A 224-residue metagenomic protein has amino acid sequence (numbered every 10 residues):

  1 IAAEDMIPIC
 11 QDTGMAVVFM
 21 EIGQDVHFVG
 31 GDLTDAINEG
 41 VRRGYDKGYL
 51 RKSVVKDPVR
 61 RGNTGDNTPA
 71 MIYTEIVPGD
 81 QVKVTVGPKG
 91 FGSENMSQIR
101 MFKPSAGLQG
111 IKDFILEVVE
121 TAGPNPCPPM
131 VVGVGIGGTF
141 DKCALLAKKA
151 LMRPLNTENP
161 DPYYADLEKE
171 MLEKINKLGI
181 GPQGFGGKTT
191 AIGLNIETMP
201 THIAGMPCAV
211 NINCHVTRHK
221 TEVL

Functional and structural regions predicted by a protein language model:
I1-V134, T139-L224: Non-transmembrane, aqueous-exposed alpha-helical and coiled segments at domain scale
